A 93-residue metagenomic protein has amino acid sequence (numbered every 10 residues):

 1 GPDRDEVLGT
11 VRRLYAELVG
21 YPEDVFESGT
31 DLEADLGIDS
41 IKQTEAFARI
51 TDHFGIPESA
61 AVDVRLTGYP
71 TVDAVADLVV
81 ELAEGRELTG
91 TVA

Functional and structural regions predicted by a protein language model:
G1-A93: 4′-phosphopantetheine-dependent carrier domains
